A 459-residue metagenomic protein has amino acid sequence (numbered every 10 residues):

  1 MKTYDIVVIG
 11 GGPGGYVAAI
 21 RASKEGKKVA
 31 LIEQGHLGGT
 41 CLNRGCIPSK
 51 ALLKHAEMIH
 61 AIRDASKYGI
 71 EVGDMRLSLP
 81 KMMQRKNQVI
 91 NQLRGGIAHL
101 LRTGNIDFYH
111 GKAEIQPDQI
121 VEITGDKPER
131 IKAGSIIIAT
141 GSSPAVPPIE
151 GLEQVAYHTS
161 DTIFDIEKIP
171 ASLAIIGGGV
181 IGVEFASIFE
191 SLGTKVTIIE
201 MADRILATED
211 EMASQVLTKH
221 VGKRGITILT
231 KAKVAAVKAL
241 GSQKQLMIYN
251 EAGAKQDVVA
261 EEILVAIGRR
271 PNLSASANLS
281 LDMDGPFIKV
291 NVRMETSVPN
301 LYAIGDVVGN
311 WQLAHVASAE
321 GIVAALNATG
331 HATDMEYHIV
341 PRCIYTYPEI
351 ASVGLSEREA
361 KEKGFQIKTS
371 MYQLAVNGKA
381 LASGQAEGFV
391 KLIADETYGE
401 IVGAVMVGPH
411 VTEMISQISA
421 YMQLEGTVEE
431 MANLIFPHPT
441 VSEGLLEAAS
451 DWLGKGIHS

Functional and structural regions predicted by a protein language model:
M1-G12, I169-G179: Beta1/beta-strand and adjacent pyrophosphate-binding region of the FAD-binding site in flavoprotein oxidoreductases
K2-Y4, I20-K27, I32-I169, T197 (+8 more regions): Glycine-rich flavin
V7-I9, A113, I131-G141, I176 (+2 more regions): Short hydrophobic core segments
I9-G14, S23-G35, T40, I47 (+4 more regions): Flexible, glycine-rich terminal cap/loop adjacent to redox cofactors in electron-transfer oxidoreductases
G15, G182-V183: N-terminal Rossmann-fold NAD(P) dinucleotide-binding loop
A19, S23, A186, E190-S191: Gly/Ala-rich phosphate-binding loop of Rossmann-like dinucleotide-binding domains, activating on the conserved
P144, P286-N300, K379-K391, D395: FAD-binding beta-loop-beta segment adjacent to the flavin cofactor pocket
E153-P170, D257-A328: FAD-site-proximal beta/loop scaffold in flavoenzymes
